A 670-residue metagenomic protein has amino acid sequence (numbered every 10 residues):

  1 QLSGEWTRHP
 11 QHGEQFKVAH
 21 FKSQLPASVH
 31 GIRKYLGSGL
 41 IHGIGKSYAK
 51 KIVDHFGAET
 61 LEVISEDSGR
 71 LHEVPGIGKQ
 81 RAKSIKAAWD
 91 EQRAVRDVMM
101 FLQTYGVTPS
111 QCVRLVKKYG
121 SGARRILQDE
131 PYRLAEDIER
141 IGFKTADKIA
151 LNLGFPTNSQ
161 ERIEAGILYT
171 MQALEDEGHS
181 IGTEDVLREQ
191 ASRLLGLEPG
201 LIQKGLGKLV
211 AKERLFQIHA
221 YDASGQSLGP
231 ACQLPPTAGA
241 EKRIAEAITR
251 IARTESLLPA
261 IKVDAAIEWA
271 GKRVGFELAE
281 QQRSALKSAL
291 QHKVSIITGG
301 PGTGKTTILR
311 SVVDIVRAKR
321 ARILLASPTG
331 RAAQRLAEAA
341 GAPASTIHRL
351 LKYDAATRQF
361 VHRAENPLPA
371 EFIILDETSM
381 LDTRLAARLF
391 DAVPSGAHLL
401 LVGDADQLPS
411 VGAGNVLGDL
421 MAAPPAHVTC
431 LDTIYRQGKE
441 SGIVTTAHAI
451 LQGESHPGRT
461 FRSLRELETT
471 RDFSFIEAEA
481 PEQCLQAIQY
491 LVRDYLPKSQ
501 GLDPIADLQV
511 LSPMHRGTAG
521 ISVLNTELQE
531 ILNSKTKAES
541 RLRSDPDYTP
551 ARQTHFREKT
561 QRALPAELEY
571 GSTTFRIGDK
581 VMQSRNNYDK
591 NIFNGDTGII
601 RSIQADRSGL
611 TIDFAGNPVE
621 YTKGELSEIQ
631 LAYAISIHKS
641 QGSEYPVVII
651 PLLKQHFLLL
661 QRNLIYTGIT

Functional and structural regions predicted by a protein language model:
Q1-A265: Accessory, non-ATPase domains that flank or precede helicase/AAA+ motor cores in DNA-metabolism machines
P75, P301, T378: The conserved Walker
V274-Q291: N-terminal pre-P-loop "Q-motif" helix
S295-A337, L400-V402, F473-A480, L491 (+1 more regions): Conserved RecA-like ASCE P-loop NTPase motor core of nucleic-acid helicases/translocases
S311, I315, K319-A321, S327-A339 (+5 more regions): Conserved helicase motor core of SF1/SF2 NTP-dependent helicases
A405-K590: Conserved helicase motor core of P-loop NTPases
M582-N586, K590, N594-T670: C-terminal accessory regions
